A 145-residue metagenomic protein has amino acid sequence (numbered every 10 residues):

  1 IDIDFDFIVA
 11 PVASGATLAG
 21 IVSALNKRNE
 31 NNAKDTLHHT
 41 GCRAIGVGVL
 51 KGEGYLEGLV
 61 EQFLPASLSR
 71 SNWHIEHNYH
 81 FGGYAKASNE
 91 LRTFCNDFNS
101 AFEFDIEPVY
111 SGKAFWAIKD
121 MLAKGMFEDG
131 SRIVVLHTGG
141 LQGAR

Functional and structural regions predicted by a protein language model:
I1-R145: PLP-dependent amino-acid enzyme catalytic core
